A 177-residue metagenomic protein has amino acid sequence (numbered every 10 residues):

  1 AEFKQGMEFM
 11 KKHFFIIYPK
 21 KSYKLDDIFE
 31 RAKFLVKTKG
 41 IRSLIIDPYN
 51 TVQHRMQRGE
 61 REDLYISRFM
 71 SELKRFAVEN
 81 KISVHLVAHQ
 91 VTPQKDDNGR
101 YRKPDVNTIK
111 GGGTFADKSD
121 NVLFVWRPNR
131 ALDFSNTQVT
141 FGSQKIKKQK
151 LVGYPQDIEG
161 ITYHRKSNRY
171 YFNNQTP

Functional and structural regions predicted by a protein language model:
A1-G40, Q156-E159: Cytosolic-facing regulatory segments adjacent to core modules
I16, R42-I45, H85: Structural motif
P19, G59-R61, G99-R100: Short, contiguous strand/loop micro-motifs
P19, Y49, Q144-I146: Generic beta-structure capping elements
S22, N50, Q90-T92: Active-site-proximal loop/turn and secondary-structure-junction residues that shape catalytic pockets, frequently
F29, R55-Q57, D96-N98: Short, well-ordered secondary-structure micro-motifs
I41-V78: Helical hairpin unit composed of two closely spaced alpha helices linked by a short loop
L64, R68-P177: Phosphate-binding/switch region of NTP-binding enzymes
